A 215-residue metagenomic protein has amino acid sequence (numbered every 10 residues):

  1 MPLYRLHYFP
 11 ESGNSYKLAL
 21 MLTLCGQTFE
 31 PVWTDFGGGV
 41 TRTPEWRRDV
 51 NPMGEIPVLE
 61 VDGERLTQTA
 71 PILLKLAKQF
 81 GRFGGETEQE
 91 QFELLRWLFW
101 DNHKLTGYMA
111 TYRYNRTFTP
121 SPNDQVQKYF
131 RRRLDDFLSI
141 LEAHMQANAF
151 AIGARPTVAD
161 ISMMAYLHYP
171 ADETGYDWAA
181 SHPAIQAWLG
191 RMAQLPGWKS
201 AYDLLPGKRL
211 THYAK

Functional and structural regions predicted by a protein language model:
M1-K128, E142, A149: GST-like domain detector, emphasizing the conserved glutathione-binding G-site in the N-terminal thioredoxin-like
M21, A77, Y166-L167, Y202: Active-site-flanking alpha-helical
F36-G37, P156, G207-K208: Positions that flank functional sites
P71, A184, G197: Residue-level recognition of oxygen-bearing side chains
Q89, W97-Q194: GST-like fold's C-terminal all-alpha helical module
A110-T111, D203-L205: Short coil/turn segments at secondary-structure boundaries
L195, S200-A201: A late-sequence structural motif
L205-K215: Acidic/histidine-enriched, glycine/proline-rich intrinsically disordered or flexible terminal extensions
